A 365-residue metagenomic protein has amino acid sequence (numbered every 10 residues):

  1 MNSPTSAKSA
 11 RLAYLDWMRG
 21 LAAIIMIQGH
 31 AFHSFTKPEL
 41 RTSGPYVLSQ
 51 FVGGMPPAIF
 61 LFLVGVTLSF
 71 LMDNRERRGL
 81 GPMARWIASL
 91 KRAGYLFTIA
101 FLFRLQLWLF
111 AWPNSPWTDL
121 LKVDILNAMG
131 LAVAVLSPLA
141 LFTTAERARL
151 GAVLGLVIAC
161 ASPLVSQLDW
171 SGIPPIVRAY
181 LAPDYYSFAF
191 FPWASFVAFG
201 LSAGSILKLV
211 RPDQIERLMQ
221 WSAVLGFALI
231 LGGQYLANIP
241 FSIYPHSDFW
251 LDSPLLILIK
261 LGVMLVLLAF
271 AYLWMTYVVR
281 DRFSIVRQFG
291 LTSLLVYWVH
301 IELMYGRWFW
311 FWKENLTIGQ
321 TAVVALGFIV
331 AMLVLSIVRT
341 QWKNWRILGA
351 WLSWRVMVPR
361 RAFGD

Functional and structural regions predicted by a protein language model:
M1-D365: Alpha-helical transmembrane segments and their immediate juxtamembrane cytosolic regions
